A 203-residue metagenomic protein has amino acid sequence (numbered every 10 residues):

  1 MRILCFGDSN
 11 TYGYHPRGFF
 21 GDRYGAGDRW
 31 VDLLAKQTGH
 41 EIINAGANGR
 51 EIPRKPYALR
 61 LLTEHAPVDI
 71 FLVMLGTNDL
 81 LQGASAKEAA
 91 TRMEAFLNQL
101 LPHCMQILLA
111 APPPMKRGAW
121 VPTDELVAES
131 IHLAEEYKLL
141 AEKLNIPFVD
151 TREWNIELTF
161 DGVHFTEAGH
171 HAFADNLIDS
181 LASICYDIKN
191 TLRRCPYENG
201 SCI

Functional and structural regions predicted by a protein language model:
M1-A47, E51, L59-P67, H171-A172: Serine-esterase "nucleophile elbow" of acetyl-processing enzymes
D28-L33, Q37, Y57-I203: Alpha-helical cap/lid subdomain in secreted, periplasmic, or secretory-pathway luminal O-acyl-processing enzymes
